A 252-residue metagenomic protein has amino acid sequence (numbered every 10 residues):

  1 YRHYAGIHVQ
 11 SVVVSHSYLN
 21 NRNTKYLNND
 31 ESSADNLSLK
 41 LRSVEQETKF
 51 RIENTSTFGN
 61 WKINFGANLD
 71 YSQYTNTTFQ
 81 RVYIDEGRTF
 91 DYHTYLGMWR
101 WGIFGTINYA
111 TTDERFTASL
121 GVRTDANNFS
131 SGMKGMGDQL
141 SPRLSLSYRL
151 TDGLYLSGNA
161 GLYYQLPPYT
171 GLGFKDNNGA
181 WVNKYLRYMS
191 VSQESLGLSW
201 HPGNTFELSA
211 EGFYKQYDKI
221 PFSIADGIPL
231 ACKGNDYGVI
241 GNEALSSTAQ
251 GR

Functional and structural regions predicted by a protein language model:
Y1, L146, L198: Conserved catalytic core of two-component histidine kinases
Y1-M133, R149, F206-S209: Face-selective signature of the C-terminal outer-membrane beta-barrel domain
V14, F50-I52, I103-T106, P142-L144 (+3 more regions): Membrane-embedded beta-strands of outer-membrane beta-barrel proteins, especially the hydrophobic/small aromatic
N20, T75-V82, Y148, D152-S195 (+1 more regions): Surface-exposed extracellular loop regions of Gram-negative outer-membrane beta-barrel proteins, predominantly
L41-S43, E47-E53, D91-F104, R187 (+1 more regions): Outer membrane beta-barrel strand-and-loop segments of large Gram-negative receptors, especially TonB-dependent
F104-Y109, F129, G135-P142, Y163 (+3 more regions): Extended, folded domain segments that form the structural surfaces/walls around functional sites
S195-P202: Internal, glycine-rich beta/alpha segment that forms the wall or movable "lid" of small-molecule/cofactor binding
